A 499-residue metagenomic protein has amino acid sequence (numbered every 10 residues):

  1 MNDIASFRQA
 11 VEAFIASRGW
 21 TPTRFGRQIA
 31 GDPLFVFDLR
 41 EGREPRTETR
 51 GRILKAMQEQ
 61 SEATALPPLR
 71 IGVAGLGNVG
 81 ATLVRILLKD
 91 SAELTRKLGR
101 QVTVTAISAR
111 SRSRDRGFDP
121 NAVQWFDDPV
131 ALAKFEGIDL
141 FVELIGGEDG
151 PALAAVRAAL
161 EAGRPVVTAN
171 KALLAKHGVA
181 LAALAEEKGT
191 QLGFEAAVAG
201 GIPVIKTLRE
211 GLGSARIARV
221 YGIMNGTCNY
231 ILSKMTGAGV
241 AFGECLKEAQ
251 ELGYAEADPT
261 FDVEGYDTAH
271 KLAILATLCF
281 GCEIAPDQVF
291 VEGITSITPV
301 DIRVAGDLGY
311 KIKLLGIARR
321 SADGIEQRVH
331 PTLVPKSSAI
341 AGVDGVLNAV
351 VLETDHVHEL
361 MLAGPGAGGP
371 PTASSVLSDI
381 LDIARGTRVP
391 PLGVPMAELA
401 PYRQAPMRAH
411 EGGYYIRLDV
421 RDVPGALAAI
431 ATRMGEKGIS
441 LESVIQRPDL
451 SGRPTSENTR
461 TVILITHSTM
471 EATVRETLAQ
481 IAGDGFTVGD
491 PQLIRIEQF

Functional and structural regions predicted by a protein language model:
M1-S17: A short, Lys/Arg-rich alpha-helix, primarily the initiator
G19-F35: Short alpha-helical DNA-recognition segment
F37-L54: Short, basic-rich loop-to-helix N-cap that marks the start of a DNA-contacting helix
L66-A162: N-terminal glycine-/serine-/threonine-rich beta1-alpha1-beta2 phosphate-ribose binding loop of Rossmann-like
A74, S375, I380-F499: A conserved regulatory-domain signal marking ACT and ACT-like small-molecule sensing domains and adjacent regulatory
G147-A162, K171-R209: Rossmann-fold NAD(P)-binding glycine/threonine-rich loop
E186-D267, I274: Rossmann-like NAD(P)H-binding beta-loop-alpha module
E244-G342, L347-A349: Substrate-binding/catalytic subdomain of NAD(P)-dependent oxidoreductase enzymes
